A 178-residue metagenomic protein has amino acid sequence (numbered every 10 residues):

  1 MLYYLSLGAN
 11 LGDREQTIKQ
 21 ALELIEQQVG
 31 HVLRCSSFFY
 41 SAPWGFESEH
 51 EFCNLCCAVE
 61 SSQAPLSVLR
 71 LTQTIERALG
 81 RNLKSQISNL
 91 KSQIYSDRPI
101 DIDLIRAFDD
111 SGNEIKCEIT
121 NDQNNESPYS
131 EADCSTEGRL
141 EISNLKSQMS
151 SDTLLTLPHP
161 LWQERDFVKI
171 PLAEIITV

Functional and structural regions predicted by a protein language model:
M1-V29, S36-A42: N-terminal beta1-alpha1 ligand-phosphate binding loop
G8, E60-S62: Solvent-exposed residues in well-ordered beta-strands and their adjoining turns, especially edge/terminal strands
Q28-H31, T177: Detector for intrinsically disordered, low-structure N-terminal pre-sequences
H31-V32, R106: A SAM-dependent methyltransferase catalytic signature shared across enzymes that methylate proteins
R34-S36, D101: Short, conserved beta-strand edge motifs with alternating hydrophobic and charged residues
W44-F52, Q63-L69, Q73-Q86, L90-V178: Flexible, gly/pro- and Lys/Arg-enriched active-site loops
